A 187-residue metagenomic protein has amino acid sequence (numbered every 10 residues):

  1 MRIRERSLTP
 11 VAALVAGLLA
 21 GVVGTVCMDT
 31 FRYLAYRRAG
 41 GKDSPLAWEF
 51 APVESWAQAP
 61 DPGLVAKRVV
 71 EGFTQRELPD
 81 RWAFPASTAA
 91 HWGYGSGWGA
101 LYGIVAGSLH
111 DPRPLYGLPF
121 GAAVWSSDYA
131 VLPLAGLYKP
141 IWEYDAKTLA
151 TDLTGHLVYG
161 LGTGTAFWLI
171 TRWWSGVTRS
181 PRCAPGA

Functional and structural regions predicted by a protein language model:
M1-A187: Short amphipathic, positively biased membrane-proximal segments that drive organelle/inner-membrane targeting
